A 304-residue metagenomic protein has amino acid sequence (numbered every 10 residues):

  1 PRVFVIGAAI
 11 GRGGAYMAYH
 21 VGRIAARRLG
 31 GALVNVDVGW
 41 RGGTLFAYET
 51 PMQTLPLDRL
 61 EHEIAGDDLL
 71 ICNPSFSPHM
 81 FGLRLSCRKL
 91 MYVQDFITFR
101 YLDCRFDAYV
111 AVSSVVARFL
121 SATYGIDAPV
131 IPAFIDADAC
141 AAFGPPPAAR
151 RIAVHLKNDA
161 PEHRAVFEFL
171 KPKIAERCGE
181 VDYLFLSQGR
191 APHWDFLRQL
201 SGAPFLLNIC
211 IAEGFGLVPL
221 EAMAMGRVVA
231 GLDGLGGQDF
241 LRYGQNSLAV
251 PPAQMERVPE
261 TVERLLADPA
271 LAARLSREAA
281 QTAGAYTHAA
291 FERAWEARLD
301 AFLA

Functional and structural regions predicted by a protein language model:
P1-G66, L217, L235, A249-V250 (+1 more regions): N-terminal pre-catalytic "stem/leader" segment of glycosyltransferase-like enzymes
G14-M17, F119-A122, A133-H193: Conserved catalytic-core segment of nucleotide-activated headgroup transferases in glycan assembly
W40-A111, V115: Extended catalytic core of nucleotide-activated donor transferases of GT-like folds
I211: Aromatic "clamp/platform" in nucleotide-sugar-dependent glycosyltransferases that forms part of the donor/acceptor
V228-G231: Short hydrophobic beta-strand element within catalytic cores of glycosyltransferases and related nucleotide-activated
Y243-G244, L248-E256, E263-P269: Conserved acidic donor-binding segment of nucleotide-sugar-dependent glycosyltransferases
L271-A285, A297: A short, well-ordered alpha-helix in the C-terminal region of glycosyltransferases
H288-A304: C-terminal alpha-helical cap of glycosyltransferases
